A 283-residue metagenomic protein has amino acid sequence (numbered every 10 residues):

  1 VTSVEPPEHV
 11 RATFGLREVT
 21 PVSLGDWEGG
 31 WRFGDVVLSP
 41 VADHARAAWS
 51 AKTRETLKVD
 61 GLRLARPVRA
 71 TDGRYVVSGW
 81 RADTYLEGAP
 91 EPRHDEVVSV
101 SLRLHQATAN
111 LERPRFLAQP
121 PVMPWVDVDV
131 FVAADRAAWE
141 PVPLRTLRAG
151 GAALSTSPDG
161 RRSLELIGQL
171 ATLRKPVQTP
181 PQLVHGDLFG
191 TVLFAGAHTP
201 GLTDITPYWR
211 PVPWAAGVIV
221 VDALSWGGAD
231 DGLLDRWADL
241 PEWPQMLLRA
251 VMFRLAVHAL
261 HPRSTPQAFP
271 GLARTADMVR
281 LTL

Functional and structural regions predicted by a protein language model:
V1-E18: Juxta-kinase regulatory segment immediately upstream of eukaryotic protein kinase catalytic domains
T2-E5, R148-P181: Short, conserved active-site entrance elements at the starts or edges of catalytic domains
P21, D26-R115: ATP-binding pocket architecture of kinase catalytic cores
D26-S39, P67, G168-V212: Active-site acidic catalytic loop and adjacent metal/ATP-binding pocket of ATP-dependent phosphoryl transfer enzymes
E91-P158: A cross-family kinase active-site recognition segment
A195-W243: Active-site Asp-x-Gly
G232-L260: A structured, mid-to-C-terminal "fold-capping" secondary-structure block
V257-L283: ATP/Mg2+ or Mg2+-diphosphate-binding catalytic cores that bind nucleotide phosphates or diphosphates via glycine-rich
